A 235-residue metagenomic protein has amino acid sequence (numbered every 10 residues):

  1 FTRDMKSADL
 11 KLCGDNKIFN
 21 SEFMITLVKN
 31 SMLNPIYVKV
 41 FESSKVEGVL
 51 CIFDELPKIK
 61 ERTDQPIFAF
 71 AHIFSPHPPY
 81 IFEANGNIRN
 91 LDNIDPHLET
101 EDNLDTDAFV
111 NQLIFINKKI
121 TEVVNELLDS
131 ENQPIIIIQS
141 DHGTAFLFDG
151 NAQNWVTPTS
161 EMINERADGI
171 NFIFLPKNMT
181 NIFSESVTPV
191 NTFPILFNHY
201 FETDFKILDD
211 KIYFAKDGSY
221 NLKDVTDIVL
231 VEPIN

Functional and structural regions predicted by a protein language model:
F1-N235: Catalytic domains that recognize anionic headgroups
